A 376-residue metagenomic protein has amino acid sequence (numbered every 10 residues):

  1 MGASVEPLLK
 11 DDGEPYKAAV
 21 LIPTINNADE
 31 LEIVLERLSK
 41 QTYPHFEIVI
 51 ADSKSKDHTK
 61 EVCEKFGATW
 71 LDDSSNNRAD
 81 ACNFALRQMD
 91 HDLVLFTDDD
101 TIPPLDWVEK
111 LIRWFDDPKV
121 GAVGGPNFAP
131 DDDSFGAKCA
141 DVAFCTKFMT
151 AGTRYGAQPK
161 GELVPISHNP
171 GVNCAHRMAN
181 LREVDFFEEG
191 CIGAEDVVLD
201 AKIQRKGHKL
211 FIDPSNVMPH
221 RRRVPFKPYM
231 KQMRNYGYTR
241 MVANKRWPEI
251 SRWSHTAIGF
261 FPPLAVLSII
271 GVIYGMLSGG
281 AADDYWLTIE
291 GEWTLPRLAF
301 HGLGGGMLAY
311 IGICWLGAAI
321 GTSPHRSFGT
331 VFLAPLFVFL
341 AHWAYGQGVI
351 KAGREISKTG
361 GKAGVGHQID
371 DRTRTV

Functional and structural regions predicted by a protein language model:
M1-R37: N-proximal low-complexity "stem/linker" segments adjacent to membrane-targeting elements
R37, P44, D52-K60, T101: A conserved acidic beta->alpha catalytic loop
D73-M89, K160, V164: Glycine-rich, basic loop-to-helix element that forms the pyrophosphate-binding segment of sugar-nucleotide handling
V94: Short aromatic/hydrophobic "clamp" motif used to bind/position activated sugar donors
D106-V142, V217, R221: Conserved donor NDP-sugar-binding/catalytic core segment of glycosyltransferases
G125-D131, A143-S167, R246: Short, flexible, basic/aromatic active-site loop/helix in glycosyltransferases
E188-S251: Catalytic donor/gating beta->alpha subdomain of glycosyltransferases that bind UDP-sugars
F261-T359: Membrane-embedded multi-pass helical conduit in multi-pass membrane proteins, especially envelope-biosynthetic
